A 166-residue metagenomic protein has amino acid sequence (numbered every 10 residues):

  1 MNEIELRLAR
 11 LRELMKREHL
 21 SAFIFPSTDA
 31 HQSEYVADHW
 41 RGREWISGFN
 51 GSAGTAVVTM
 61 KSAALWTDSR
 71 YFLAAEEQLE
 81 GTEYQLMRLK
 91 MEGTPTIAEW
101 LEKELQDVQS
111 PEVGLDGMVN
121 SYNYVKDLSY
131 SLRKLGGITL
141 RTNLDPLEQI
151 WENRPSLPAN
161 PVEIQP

Functional and structural regions predicted by a protein language model:
N2-Q109, N120-P166: N-terminal accessory/capping or targeting/presequence segment of soluble
